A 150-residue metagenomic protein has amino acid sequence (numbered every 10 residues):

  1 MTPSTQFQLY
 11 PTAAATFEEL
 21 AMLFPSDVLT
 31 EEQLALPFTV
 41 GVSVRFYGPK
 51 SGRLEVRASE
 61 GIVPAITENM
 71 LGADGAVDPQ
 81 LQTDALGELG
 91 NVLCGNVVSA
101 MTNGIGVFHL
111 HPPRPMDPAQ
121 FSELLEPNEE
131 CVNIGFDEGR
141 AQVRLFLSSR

Functional and structural regions predicted by a protein language model:
M1-R150: N-terminal auxiliary interaction/assembly segments of multi-subunit proteins
